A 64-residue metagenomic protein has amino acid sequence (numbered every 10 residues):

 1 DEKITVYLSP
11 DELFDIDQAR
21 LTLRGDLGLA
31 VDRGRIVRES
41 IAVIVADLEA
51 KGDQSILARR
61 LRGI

Functional and structural regions predicted by a protein language model:
D1-F14, R20, R24, G34 (+1 more regions): Short Lys/Arg-rich basic patches
Q18-A19, E39: Residues within well-formed alpha-helices
L29-Q54: Short, basic amphipathic alpha-helical segments that act as recognition/interaction helices in nucleic-acid-binding
